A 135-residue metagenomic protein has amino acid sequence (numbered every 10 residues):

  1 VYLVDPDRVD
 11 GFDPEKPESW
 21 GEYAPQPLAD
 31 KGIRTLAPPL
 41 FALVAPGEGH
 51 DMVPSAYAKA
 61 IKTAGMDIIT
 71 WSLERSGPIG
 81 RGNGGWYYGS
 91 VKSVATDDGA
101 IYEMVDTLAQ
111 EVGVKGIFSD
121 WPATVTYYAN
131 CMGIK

Functional and structural regions predicted by a protein language model:
V1-K135: Catalytic cores of phosphodiester-bond hydrolases, prominently lipid phosphodiesterases
